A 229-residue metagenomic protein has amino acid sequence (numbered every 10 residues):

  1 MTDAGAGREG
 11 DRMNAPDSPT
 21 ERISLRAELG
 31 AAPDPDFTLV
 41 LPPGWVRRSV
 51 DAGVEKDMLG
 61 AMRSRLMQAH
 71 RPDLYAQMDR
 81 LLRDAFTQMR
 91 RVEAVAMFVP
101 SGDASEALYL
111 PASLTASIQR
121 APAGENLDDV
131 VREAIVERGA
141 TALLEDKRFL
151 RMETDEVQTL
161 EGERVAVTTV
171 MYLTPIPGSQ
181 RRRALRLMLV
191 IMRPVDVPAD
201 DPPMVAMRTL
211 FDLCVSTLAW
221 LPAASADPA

Functional and structural regions predicted by a protein language model:
M1-A229: N-terminal targeting sequences that direct proteins away from the cytosol to non-cytosolic compartments
